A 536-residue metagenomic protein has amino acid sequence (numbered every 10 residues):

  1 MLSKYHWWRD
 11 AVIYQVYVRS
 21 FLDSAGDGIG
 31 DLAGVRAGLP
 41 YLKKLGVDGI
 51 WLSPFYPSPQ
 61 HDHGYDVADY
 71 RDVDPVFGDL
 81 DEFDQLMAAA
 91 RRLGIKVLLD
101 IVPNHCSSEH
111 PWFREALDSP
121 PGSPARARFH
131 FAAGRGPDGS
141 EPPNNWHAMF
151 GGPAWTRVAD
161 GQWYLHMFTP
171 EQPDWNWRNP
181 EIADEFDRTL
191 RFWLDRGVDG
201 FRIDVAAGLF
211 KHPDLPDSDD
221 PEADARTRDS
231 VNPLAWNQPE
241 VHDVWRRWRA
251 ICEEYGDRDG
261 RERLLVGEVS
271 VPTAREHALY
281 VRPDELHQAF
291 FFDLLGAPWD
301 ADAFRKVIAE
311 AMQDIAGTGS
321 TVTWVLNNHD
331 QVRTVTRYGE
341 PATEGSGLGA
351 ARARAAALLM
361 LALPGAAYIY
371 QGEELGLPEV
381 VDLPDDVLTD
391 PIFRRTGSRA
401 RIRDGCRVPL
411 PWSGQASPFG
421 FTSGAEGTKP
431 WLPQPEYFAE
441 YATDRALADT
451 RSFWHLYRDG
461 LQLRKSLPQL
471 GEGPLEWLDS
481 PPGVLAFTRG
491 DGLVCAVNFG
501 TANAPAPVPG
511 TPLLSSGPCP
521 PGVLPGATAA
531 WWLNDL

Functional and structural regions predicted by a protein language model:
L2-R191, D195, G208-V271, L410: Acidic/aromatic-lined carbohydrate-recognition and catalytic surfaces of CAZymes acting on diverse glycans
W7-R9, D219-W236, D243-R249, Y255-G256 (+7 more regions): Loop/helix patches that line or flank the sugar-binding groove of alpha-linked glycan CAZymes
I50, F201-I203: Hydrophobic residues within beta-strands of alpha/beta enzymes
D199, E276, A311-D330: Aromatic-lined glycan-binding groove of carbohydrate-active enzymes
Q238-Q313: Gly/Pro-rich turn-and-neighbor structural signature
A502-G517: Beta-strand-rich binding/interaction modules
P520-L536: C-terminal beta-strand-rich structural cap/linker in extracellular carbohydrate-active enzymes
